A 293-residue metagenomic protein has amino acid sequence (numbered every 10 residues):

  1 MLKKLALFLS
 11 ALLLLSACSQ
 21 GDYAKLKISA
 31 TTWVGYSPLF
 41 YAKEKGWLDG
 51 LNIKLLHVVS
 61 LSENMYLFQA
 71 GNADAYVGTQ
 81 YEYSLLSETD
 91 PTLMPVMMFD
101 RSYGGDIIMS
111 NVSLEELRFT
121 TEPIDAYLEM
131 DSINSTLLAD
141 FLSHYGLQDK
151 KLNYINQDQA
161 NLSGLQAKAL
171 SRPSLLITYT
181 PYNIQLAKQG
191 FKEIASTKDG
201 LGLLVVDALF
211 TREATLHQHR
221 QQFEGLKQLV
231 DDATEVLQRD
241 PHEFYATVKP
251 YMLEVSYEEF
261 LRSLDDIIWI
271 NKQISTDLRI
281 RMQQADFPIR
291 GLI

Functional and structural regions predicted by a protein language model:
M1-K4: Positively charged n-region of N-terminal signal peptides that target proteins for export
S16-A17: C-terminal motif of bacterial Sec signal peptides marking the signal peptidase cleavage site
D22-L147, N153, S174, I194 (+1 more regions): Short, glycine-/small- and polar/acidic-enriched structural segments that line small-molecule recognition paths
Y36-L39, M65, Q69, Q80 (+7 more regions): Extracytoplasmic/secreted envelope proteins and their assembly/folding machinery, especially bacterial periplasmic
G50, F119, D199-G202, I268-R279: Short, solvent-exposed loop/beta-turn-alpha elements that line the ligand-binding surface or hinge of extracytoplasmic
N72, V77-Q80, S87-D90, M130 (+7 more regions): Sec/Tat-exported extracytoplasmic proteins
Y81, Y154-A246: Pocket-lining segment of extracytoplasmic ligand-binding domains
H217-I293: Secondary-structure end/capping motifs
